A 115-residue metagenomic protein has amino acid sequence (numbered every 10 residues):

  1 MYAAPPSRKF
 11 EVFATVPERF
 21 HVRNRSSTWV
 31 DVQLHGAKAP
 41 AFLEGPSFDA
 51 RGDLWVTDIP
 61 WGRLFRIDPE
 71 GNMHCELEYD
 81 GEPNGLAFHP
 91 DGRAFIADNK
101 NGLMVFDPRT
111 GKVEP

Functional and structural regions predicted by a protein language model:
M1-P115: Sequence-structural signature of mature extracellular/luminal beta-sheet repeat domains, prominently beta-propellers
